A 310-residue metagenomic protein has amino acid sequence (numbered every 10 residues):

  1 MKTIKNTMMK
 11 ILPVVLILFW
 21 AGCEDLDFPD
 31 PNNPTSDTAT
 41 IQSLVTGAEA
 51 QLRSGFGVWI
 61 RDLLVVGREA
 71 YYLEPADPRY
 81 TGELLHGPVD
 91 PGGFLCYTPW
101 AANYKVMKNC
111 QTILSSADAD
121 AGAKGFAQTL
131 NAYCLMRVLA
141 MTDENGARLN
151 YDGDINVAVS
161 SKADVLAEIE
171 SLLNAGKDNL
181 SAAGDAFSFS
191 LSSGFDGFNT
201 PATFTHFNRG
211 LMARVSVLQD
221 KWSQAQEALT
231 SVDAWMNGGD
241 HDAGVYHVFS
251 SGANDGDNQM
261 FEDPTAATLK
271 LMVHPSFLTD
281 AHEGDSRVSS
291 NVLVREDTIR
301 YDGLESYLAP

Functional and structural regions predicted by a protein language model:
M1-A21: Sec-dependent bacterial lipoprotein signal peptides
G22-Y72, Q226-V232, D240, V288: Membrane-proximal, proline-rich intrinsically disordered regions
C23-D25, E170-A183, T205-H247: Aromatic-residue-lined binding/catalytic grooves and analogous aromatic/hydrophobic interfacial grooves in multimeric
Q42, Y80-D143, D154-A167, S171-L180: Conserved, well-structured interaction surfaces
L63, P78-E83, Y97, D220-P310: Hydrophobic-face positions in mid-chain alpha helices that act as interaction patches
S116-D120, N179-N199: Flexible helix-coil transition and linker loops at the boundaries of alpha-helical arrays
R137-A147, G184, L218-W222: Short coil/turn linking the two alpha-helices of tandem helical-hairpin repeats
